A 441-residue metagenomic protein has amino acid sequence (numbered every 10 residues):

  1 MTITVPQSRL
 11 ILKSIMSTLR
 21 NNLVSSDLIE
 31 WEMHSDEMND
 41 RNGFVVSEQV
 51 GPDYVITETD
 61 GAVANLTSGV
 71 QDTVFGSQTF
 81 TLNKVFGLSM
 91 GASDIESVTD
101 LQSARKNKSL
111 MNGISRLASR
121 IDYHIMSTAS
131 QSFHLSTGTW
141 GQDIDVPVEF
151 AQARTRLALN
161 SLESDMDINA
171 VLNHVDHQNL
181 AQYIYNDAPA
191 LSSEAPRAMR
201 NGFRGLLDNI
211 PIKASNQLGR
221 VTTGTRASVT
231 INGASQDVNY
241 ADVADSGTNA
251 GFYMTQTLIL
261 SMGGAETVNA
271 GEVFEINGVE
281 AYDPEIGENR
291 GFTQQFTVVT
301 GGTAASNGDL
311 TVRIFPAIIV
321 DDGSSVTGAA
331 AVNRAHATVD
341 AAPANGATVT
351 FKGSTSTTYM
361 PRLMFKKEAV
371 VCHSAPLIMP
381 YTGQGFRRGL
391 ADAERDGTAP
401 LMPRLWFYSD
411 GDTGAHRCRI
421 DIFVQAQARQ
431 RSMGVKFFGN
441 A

Functional and structural regions predicted by a protein language model:
M1-F80, Q430-G434: N-terminal "assembly arms/tails" that initiate or stabilize quaternary assembly in self-assembling proteins
V5, M90-A92, P400-A441: Hydrophobic, glycine-enriched assembly/anchoring segments
R9, K13-S14, K106, V273 (+2 more regions): Surface-exposed molecular-recognition determinants
R41-V45, T59-L66, D72, M254-Q256 (+3 more regions): Glycine-centered loop/turn motifs
I56-T59, M90, N179-Q182, T222 (+3 more regions): Short helix/loop capping segments that flank catalytic or ligand/cofactor-binding pockets
Q78-E149, A153-H177, M199-I212, D410-V424: Long, contiguous amphipathic alpha-helices that act as assembly "spine/axial" helices in icosahedral shell and virion
N179-F315, F437: Autoprocessing Asn-cyclization modules and mimics
T300-G383: Glycine- and charge-enriched low-complexity intrinsically disordered segments
